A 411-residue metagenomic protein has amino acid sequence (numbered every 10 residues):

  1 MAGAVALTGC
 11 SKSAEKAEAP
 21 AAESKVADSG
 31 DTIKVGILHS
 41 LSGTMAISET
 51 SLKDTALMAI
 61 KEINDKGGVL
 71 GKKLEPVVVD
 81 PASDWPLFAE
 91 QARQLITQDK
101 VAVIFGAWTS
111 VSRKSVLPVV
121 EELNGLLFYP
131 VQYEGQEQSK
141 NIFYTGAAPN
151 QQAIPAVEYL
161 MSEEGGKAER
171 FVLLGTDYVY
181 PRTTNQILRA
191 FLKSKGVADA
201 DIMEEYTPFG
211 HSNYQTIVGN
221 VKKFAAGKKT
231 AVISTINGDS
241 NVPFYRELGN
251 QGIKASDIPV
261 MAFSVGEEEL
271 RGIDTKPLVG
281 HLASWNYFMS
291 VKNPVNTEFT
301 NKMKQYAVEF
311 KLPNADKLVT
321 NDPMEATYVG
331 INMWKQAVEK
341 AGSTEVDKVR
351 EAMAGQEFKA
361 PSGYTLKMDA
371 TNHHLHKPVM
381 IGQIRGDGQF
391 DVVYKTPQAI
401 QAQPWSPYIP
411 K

Functional and structural regions predicted by a protein language model:
C10-A19: Bacterial lipoprotein signal-peptidase II cleavage site
A22-I33, D54-P76, G166, S194-D199: Signal peptide-proximal N-terminal region of secreted/periplasmic/extracellular or secretory-lumen proteins
K25-T55, V79-P86, W108, D177-R182 (+2 more regions): Extracytoplasmic "Venus flytrap"
I47-D54, K66-Q136, T145, Y206-Q215 (+1 more regions): Beta-alpha junction/loop-to-helix N-cap segments that form part of ligand/metal-binding clefts
E90, E134, N141-Q251, P294-T297: Extracellular/periplasmic Venus flytrap/periplasmic-binding protein
L95-W108, F128-P130, R170-G175, G227-G238 (+4 more regions): Periplasmic-binding protein-like
L248-Y328, G388, K395-K411: Extracellular/periplasmic periplasmic-binding protein-like sensory domains
V308-M324, I331-V393, P407: Segments of small-molecule ligand-sensing domains
